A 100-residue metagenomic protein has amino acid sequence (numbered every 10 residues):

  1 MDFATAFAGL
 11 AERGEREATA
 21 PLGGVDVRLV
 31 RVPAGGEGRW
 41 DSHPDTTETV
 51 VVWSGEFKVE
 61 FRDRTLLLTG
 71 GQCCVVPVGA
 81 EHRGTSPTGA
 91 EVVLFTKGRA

Functional and structural regions predicted by a protein language model:
M1-P33, R39-W40: A short, N-terminal "cap"/entry segment at the start of jelly-roll beta-barrel domains of the cupin/DSBH fold
A18-P21, G38-P44, F61, T85-S86: Short histidine-centered beta-strand/loop micro-motifs that create catalytic or ligand/metal-coordination sites
R28-V30, V50, V93: Conserved hydrophobic/aromatic positions in well-ordered beta-strands
S42-V59: Short, conserved beta-strand element in jelly-roll/cupin
W53-S54, T69-G70, T88: A cytosolic small-molecule/anion-sensing beta-strand core signal
E56-K58, T65, E81, E91: Structural motif
D63-V78: Short acidic-glycine-tyrosine-enriched beta hairpin
V78-A100: Ligand-binding loop in jelly-roll beta-barrel domains
